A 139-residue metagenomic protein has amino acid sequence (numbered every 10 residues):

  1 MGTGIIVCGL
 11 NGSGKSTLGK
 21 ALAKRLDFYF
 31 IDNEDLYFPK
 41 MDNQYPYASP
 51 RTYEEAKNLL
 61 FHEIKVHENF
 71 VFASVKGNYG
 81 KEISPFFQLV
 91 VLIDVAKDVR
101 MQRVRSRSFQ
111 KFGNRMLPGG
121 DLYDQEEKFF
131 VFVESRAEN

Functional and structural regions predicted by a protein language model:
G4: Walker A (P-loop) ATP-phosphate-binding motif of ABC ATPase nucleotide-binding domains
V7: Hydrophobic anchor at the beta1->P-loop junction of P-loop NTPases
L10: P-loop (Walker A) phosphate-binding loop of NTP-binding proteins
S13: ATP-binding Walker
S16: Walker A/P-loop
K20, K24-K65: Conserved substrate/cofactor phosphate-moiety recognition/catalytic segment in nucleotide-dependent phosphotransferases
R51-D98: Glycine-rich phosphate-binding loop used to anchor ATP phosphates in small-molecule kinases, encompassing both
L89, D94-N139: A glycine- and Lys/Arg-enriched "phosphate-lid" helix/loop adjacent to the NTP-binding pocket of small-molecule kinases
